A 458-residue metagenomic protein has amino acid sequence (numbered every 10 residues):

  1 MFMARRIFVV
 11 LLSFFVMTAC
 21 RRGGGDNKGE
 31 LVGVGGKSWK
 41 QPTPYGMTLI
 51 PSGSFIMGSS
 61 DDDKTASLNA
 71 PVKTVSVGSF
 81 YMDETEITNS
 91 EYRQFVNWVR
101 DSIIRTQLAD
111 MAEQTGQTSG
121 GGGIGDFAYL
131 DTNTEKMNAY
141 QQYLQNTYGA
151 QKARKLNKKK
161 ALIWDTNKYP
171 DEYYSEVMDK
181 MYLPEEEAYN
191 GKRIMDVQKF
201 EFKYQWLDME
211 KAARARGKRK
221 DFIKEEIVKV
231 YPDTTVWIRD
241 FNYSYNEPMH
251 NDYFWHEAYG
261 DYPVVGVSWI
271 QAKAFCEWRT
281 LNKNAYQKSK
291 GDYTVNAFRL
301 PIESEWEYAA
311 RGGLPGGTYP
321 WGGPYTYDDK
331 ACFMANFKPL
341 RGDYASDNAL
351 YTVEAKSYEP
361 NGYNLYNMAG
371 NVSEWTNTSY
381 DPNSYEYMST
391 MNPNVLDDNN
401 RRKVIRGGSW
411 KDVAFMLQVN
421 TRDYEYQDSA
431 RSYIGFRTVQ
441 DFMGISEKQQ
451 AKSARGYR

Functional and structural regions predicted by a protein language model:
M1-R6: Positively charged n-region of N-terminal signal peptides that target proteins for export
I7-F15: Sec-dependent N-terminal signal peptides
T18-A19: C-terminal motif of bacterial Sec signal peptides marking the signal peptidase cleavage site
G24-K28, L49-I50, I56, D61 (+5 more regions): Functional-site microenvironments in short loops/helix caps that host divalent-cation chemistry
G25-K37: Short, low-complexity, disordered segments immediately C-terminal to signal peptides in bacterial exported proteins
K40-Q117, G121-I124, T132-W255, G260-A274 (+1 more regions): A short glycine-rich, aromatic-capped structural motif
P393-D397, D423-A430: Short proline/glycine-enriched turn/loop segments at secondary-structure junctions
S432-K448: Short, structured beta-strand segments at or near domain termini in extracellular proteins/domains
